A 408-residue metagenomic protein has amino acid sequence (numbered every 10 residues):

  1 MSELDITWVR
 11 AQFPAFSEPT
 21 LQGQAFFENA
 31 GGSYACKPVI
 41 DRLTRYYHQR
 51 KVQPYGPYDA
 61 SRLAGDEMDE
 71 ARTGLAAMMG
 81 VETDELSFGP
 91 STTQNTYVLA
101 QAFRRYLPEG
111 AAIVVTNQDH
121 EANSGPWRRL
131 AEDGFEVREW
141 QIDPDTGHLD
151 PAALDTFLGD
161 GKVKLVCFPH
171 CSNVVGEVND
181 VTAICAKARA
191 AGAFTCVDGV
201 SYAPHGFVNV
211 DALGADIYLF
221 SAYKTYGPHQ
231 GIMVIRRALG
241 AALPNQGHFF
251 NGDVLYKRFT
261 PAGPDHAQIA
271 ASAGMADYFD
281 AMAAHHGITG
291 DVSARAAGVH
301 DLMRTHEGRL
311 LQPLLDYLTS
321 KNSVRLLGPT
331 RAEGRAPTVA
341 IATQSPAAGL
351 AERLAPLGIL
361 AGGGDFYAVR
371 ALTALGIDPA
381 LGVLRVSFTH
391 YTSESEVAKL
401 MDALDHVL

Functional and structural regions predicted by a protein language model:
M1-L408: Pyridoxal 5′-phosphate
